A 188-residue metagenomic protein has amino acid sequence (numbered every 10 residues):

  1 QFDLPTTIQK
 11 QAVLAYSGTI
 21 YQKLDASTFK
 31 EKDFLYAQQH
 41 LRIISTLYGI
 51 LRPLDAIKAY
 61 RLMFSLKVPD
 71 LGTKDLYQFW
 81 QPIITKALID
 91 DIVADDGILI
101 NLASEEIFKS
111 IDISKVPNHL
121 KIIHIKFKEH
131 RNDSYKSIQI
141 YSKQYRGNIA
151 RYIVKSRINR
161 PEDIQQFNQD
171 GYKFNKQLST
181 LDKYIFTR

Functional and structural regions predicted by a protein language model:
Q1-E31: Active-site helix-to-loop segments that bind/position phosphate- or nucleotide-bearing substrates and donors across
A26-T180, I185: Internal, well-folded beta-alpha domain core
